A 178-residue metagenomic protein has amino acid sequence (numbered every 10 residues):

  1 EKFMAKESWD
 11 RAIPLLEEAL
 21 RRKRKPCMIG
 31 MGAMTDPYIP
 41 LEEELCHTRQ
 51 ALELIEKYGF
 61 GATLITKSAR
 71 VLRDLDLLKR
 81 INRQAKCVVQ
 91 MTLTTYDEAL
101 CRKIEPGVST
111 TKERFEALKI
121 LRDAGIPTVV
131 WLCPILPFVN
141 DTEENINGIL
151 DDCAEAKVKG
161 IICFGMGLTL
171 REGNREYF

Functional and structural regions predicted by a protein language model:
E1-Q90, T94-R102, F115: Conserved Radical SAM active-site core
S8, E43, S109, N140-D141: Short capping/connector residues at structural and topological boundaries
E43, C101-I104, D141-E144, G148: A short secondary-structure junction signal
L54-I65, A69, I104-E105, A156-N174: Repeat-unit-sized solenoid/scaffold elements
L75, K79, V108, I149-L150 (+1 more regions): Residue-level signature of transmembrane alpha-helix interfaces in integral membrane proteins
A99-G107, C133-F138: Surface-exposed cleft-lining segments at the edges of enzyme active sites
K112-G173: Conserved C-terminal portion of the radical SAM core fold that forms the substrate/S-adenosylmethionine-binding
Y177-F178: Acidic, Ser/Thr-rich peripheral helices and adjacent loops at domain boundaries
